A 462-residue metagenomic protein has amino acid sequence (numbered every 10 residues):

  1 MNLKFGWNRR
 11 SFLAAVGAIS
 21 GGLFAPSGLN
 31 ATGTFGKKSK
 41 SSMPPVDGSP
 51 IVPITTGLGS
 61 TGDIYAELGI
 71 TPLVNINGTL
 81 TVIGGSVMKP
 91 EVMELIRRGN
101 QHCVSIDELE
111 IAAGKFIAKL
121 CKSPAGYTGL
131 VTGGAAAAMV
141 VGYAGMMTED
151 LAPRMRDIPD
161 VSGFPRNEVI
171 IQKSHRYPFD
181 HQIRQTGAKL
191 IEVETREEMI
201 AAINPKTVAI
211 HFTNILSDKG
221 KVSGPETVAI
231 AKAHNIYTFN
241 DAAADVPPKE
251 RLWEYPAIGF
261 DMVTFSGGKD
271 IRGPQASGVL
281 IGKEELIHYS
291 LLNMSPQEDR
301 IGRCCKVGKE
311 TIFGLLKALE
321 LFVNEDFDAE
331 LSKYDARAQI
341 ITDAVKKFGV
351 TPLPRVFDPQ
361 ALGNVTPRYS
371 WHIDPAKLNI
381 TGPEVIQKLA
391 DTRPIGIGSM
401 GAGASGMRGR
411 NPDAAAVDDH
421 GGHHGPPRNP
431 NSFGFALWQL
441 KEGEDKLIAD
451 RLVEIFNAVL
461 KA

Functional and structural regions predicted by a protein language model:
M1-G36: N-terminal export signals
L13-V16, S39-V74, G78-I83, V87 (+11 more regions): Conserved PLP-enzyme active-site core in the AAT-like
T79-V87, M93-E94, R98-F116: Metallocofactor- and cofactor-centric catalytic cores in central/energy metabolism, strongly enriched
M93-L95, R303-Y369: Structural motif of enzymes handling amino- and sulfur-group chemistry
R98-N100, N214, I373, L437: Short glycine-centered, acidic/aromatic-flanked micro-motifs in structured strand/loop junctions that mark active-site
C103, S217, D245, K441-E442: Short strand->helix junction
K346-V459: Conserved C-terminal alpha-helix-loop-beta "cap" of PLP-dependent enzymes that closes/shapes the active-site mouth
